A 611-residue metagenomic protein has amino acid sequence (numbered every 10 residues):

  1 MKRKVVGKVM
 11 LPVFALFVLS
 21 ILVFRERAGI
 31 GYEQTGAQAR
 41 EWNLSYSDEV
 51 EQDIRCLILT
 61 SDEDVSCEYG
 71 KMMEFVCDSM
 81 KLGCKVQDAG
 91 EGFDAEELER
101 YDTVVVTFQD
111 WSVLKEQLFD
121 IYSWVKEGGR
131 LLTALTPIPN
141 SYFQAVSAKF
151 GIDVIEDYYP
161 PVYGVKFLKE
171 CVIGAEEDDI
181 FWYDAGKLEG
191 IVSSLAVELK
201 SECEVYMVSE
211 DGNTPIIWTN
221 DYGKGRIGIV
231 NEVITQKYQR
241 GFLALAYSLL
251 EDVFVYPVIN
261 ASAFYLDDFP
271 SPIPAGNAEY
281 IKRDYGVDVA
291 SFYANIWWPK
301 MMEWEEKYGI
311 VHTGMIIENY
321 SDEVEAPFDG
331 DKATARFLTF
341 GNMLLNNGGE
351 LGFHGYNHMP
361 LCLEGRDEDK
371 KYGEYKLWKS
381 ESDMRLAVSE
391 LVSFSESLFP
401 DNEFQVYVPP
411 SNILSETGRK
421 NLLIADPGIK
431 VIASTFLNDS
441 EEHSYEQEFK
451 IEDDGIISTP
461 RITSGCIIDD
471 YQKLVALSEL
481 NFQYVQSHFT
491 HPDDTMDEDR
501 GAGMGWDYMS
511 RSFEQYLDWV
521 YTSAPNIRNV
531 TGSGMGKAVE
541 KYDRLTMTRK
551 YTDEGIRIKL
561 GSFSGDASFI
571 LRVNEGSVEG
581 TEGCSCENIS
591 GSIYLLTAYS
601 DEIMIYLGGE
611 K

Functional and structural regions predicted by a protein language model:
V13-F17, S380-E452: Catalytic domains of cell-wall/extracellular-matrix polysaccharide-remodeling enzymes, centered on de-N-acetylation
Q52-C56, R130, D184-A261: A glycine-centered loop/beta-turn motif at secondary-structure junctions
I54-T60, K126-E127, L135-D153, E306-T417 (+2 more regions): Metal-dependent polysaccharide deacetylase catalytic core of the NodB/CE4 family, i.e., the active-site-bearing domain
V65-N140: Helical hinge/lid and interdomain linker segments adjacent to catalytic or ligand-binding clefts that mediate domain
S112-W182: A glycine-rich, often tryptophan-bearing local segment used as a flexible ligand/cofactor-contacting loop or short
K115, S590-K611: C-terminal beta-strand-rich structural cap/linker in extracellular carbohydrate-active enzymes
N231-I234, V253-I273, E305, L398 (+4 more regions): Catalytic grooves of carbohydrate-active enzymes
T235-L245, L250-M343, N347: Active-site beta->alpha N-cap acidic-glycine motif
